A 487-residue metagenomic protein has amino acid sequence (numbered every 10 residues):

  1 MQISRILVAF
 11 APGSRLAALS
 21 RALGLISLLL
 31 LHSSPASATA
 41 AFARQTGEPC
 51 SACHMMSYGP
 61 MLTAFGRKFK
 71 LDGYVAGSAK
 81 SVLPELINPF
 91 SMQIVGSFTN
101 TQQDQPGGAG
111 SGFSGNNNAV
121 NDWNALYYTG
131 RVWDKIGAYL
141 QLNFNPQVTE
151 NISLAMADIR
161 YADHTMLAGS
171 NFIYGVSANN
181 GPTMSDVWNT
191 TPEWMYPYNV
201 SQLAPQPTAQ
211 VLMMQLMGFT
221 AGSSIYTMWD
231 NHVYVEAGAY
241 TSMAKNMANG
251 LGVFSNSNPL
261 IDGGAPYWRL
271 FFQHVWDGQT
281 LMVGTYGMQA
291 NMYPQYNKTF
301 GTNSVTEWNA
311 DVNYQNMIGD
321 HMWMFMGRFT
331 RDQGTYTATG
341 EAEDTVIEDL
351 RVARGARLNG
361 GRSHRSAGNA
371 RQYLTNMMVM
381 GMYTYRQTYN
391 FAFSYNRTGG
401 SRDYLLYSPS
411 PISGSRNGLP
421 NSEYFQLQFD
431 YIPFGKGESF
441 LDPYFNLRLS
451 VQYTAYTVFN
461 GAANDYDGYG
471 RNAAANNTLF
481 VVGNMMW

Functional and structural regions predicted by a protein language model:
S20-L31: Bacterial N-terminal signal peptides
S33-P35: N-terminal signal peptide c-region/cleavage motif recognized by signal peptidases
E48-S57: The canonical Cys-X-X-Cys-His
P49, L427-F429, P433, A473-W487: Outer-membrane beta-barrel "beta-signal"
M61-T63, F90-T101, F113-K245, D262-G278 (+7 more regions): Outer membrane beta-barrel
L83-P89, F98-D122, V253-N256, Y466-R471: Surface-exposed strand-loop-strand hairpins of Gram-negative outer-membrane beta-barrel proteins
S97-Q103, N143-T149, M166, G181-S185 (+7 more regions): Sequence/structural signature of outer-membrane beta-barrel proteins
T280-P433: Detector for outer-membrane/organellar transmembrane beta-barrel domains, recognizing the amphipathic beta-strand
